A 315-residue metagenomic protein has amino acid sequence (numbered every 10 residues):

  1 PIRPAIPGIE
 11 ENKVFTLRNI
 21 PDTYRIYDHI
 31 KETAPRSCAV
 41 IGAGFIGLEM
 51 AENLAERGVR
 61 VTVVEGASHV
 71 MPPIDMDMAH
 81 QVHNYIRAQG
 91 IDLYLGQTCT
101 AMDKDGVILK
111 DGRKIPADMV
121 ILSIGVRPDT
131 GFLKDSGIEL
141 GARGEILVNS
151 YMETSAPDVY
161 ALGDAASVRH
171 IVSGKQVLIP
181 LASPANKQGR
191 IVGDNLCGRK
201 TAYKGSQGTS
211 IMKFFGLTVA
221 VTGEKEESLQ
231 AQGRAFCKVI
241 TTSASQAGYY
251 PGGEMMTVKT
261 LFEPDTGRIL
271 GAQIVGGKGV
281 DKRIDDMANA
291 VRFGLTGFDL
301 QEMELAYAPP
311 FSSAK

Functional and structural regions predicted by a protein language model:
I2-A5, L48-E49, A117, T130-G131 (+2 more regions): Glycine/Thr-rich phosphate-binding loops of Rossmann-like dinucleotide-binding domains
E10-P35, G106-I108, K114-I191, D286 (+1 more regions): FAD-site-proximal beta/loop scaffold in flavoenzymes
F15, D92-Y94, Y160, C237-V239: General small-molecule cofactor/ligand-binding pocket signal
R18, E65, L95-Q97, D103 (+2 more regions): Short loop/edge segments at beta-strand edges and connector loops that shape dinucleotide/nucleotide cofactor-binding
S37-A39, F45-A101, L178-A185, T201-E227: Rossmann-like dinucleotide-binding cores of NAD(P)H-dependent redox enzymes
A165-K278, P309-K315: Mid-to-C-terminal Rossmann-like scaffold of FAD/NAD(P)H-dependent oxidoreductases
K278-L295: A short, polar/charged loop-to-alpha-helix boundary motif
F293-K315: Cysteine/selenocysteine-centered motifs that mediate thiol-based redox chemistry or coordinate metal-sulfur cofactors
